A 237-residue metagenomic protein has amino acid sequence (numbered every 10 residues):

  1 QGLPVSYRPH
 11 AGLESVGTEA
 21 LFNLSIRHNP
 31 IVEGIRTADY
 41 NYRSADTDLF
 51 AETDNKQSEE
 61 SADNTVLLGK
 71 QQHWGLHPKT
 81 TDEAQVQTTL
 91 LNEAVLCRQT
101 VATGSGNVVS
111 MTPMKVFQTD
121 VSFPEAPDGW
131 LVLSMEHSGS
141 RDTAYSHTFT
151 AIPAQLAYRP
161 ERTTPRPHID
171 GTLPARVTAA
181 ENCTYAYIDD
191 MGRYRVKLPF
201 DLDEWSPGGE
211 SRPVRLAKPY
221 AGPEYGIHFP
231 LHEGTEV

Functional and structural regions predicted by a protein language model:
Q1-V237: Amphipathic alpha-helical and helix-coil boundary elements used as assembly and membrane-proximal scaffolds
